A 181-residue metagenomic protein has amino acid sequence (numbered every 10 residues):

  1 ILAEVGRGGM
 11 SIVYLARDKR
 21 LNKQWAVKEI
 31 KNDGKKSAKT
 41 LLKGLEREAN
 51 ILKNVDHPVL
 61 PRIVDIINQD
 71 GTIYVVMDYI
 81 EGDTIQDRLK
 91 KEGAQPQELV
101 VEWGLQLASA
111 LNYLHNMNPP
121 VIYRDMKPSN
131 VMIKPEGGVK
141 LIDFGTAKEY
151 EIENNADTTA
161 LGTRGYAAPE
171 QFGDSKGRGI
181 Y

Functional and structural regions predicted by a protein language model:
L2-G8, V13: Protein kinase glycine-rich loop
K31-N54: AlphaC helix of the eukaryotic protein kinase fold
I66: Activation-segment/catalytic-loop signature of the eukaryotic protein kinase fold
D70-T84, R88: Conserved short submotifs of the Hanks-type protein kinase catalytic core that shape the nucleotide-binding pocket
W103-G104: Activation segment signature within eukaryotic-like protein kinase domains
S109-V121: Protein kinase catalytic-loop region centered on the HRD/HxD motif
D157-E170: Conserved activation segment of eukaryotic-like protein kinases, specifically the C-terminal portion of the activation
